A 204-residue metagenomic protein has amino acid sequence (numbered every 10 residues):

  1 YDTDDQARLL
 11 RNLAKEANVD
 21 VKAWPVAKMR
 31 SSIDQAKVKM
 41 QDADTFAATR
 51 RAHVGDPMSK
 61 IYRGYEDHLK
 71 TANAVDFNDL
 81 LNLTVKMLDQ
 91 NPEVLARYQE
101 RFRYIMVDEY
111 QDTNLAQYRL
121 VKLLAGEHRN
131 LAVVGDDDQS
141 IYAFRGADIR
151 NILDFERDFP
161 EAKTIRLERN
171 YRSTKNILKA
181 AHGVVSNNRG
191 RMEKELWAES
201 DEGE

Functional and structural regions predicted by a protein language model:
Y1-K37, T45, T49, K60 (+1 more regions): Conserved P-loop NTPase-based nucleic-acid remodeling module centered on helicase motor cores
N12, Q139-W197, E204: Conserved coupling/interface region of RecA-like P-loop/ASCE motor cores
L13-D20, A36, Y65-A72, M87 (+1 more regions): Alpha-helix C-capping/helix-to-loop hinge sites
E16-D20, Q35-K39, L131, D158 (+1 more regions): Phosphate/oxyanion-binding loops and surfaces in catalytic or ligand/nucleic-acid-binding neighborhoods
W24-K28, R97, R191: Alpha-helix N-cap and coil->helix boundary residues
T45-R50, R101-Y104, D136-D138, W197-E204: Short linear capping/connector segments at secondary-structure termini
A52-D154, R166-I177: Conserved helicase NTPase motor core
